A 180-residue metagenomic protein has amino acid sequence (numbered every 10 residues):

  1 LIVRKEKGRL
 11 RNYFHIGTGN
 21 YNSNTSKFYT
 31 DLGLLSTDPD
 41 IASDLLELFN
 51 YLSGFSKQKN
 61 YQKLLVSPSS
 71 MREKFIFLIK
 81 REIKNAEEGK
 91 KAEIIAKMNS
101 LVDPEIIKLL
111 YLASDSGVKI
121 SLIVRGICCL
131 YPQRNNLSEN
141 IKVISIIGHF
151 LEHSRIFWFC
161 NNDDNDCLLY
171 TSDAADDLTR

Functional and structural regions predicted by a protein language model:
L1-F28, V143-L169: Phosphate/diphosphate-binding loops
L1-I2, T25-Y29, I106-L109, R134-N135: Short acidic, glycine/serine/threonine-rich loops at helix termini
V3, G17-T18, P68, I79 (+5 more regions): Active-site proximal loops enriched in glycine and acidic residues that flank catalytic Cys/His/Asp and coordinate
K5, N22, L34, E47 (+5 more regions): Short, well-ordered loop/turn and helix-capping segments at boundaries between secondary-structure elements and domains
R9-L78: Active-site cores of enzymes that catalyze phosphoryl transfer or operate on phosphate-rich substrates
N22-T30, S53-Q62, E87-K91, N136-L137 (+2 more regions): Short acidic (Asp/Glu) and glycine-rich catalytic loops that position anionic groups and cofactors
L78-K142: Primarily the HKD phosphodiesterase
Y170-R180: Single conserved hydrophobic/aromatic residue that forms the stacking wall/gate of nucleotide- or nucleobase-binding
